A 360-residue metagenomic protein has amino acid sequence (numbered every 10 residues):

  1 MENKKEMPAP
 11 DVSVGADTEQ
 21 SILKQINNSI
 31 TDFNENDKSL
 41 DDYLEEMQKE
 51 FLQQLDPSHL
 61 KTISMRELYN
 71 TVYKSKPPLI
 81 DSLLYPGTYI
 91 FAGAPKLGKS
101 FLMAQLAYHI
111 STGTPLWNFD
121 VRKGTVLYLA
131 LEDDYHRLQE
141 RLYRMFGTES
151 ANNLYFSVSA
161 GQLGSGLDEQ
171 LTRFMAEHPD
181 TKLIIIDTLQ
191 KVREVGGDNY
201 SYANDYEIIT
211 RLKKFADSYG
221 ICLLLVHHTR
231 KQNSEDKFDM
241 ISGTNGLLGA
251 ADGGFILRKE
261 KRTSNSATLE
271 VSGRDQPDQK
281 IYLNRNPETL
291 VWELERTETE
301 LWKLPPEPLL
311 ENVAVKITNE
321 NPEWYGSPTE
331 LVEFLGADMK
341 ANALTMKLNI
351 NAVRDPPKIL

Functional and structural regions predicted by a protein language model:
M1-D56: Short, small/acidic-rich helices and loops at N termini and domain boundaries of DNA replication/processing enzymes
L52-L79: N-terminal pre-Walker A segment at the start of P-loop NTPase domains
P57, S75, I80, L97 (+5 more regions): Conserved inter-motif catalytic segment of the P-loop NTP-binding fold
Y85-Y89, G124: Pre-Walker A (Motif I) flank of P-loop NTPase domains
I90-A92, K96, S100-F101, L129 (+1 more regions): Phosphate-binding/switch region of NTP-binding enzymes
L102, L106: Hydrophobic positions on the alpha1 helix immediately C-terminal to the Walker A/P-loop
H109-K123, R354: Post-Walker A helix-loop "phosphate-sensing" segment adjacent to the P-loop in P-loop NTPases
Y282-L360: DNA transaction DNA-binding modules
